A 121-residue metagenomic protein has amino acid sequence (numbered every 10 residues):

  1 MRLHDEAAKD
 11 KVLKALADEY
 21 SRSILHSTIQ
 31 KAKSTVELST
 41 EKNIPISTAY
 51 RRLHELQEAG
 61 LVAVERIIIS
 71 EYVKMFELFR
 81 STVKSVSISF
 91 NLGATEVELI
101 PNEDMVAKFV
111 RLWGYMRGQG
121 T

Functional and structural regions predicted by a protein language model:
E6-E19, S34, E65-F90: Short, cationic-aromatic polyanion-contact patches
L13, R22-T28: Hydrophobic residues on short alpha-helical segments
I24, E37-E41, L56: A short acidic, leucine-rich amphipathic alpha-helix
V83-T121: Amphipathic alpha-helical dimerization/coiled-coil segments that flank or bridge DNA-binding/regulatory modules
